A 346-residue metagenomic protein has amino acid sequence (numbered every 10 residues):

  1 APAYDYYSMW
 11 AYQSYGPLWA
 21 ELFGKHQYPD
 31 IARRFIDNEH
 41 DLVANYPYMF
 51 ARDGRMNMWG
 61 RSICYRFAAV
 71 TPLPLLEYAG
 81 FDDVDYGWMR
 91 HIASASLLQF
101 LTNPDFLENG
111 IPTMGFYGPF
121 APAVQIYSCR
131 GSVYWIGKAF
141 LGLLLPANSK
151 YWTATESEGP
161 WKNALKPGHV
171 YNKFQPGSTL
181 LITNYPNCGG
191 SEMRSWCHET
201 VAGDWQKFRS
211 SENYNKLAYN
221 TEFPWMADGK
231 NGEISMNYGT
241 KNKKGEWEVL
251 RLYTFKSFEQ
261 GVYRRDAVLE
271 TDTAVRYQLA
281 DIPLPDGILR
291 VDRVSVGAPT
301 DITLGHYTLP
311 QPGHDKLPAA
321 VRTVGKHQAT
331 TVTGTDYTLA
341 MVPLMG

Functional and structural regions predicted by a protein language model:
A1-G159: Extracellular polysaccharide-recognition and catalytic grooves
F35-A51, N213-F223, R251-Y253: Extended glycan-interaction surfaces of carbohydrate-active proteins
G60-R61, P122-Q125, P167-Y171, T179-I182 (+1 more regions): Generic recognition of flexible, low-complexity loop/linker segments
S128-C129, K173-G177, P283-D286: A structural signal for short secondary-structure junctions
P146-N187: Short, Gly/Pro- and small/polar-rich lid/capping loops
F174-L180, N187-G245: Non-catalytic interaction/regulatory modules that flank or connect domains
N184-G189, V294-V296: Short acidic, glycine-rich loop/turn motifs
N220, P224-G346: Extended repeat-based interaction scaffolds and adjacent low-complexity, acidic/S/T/P-biased segments that form broad
